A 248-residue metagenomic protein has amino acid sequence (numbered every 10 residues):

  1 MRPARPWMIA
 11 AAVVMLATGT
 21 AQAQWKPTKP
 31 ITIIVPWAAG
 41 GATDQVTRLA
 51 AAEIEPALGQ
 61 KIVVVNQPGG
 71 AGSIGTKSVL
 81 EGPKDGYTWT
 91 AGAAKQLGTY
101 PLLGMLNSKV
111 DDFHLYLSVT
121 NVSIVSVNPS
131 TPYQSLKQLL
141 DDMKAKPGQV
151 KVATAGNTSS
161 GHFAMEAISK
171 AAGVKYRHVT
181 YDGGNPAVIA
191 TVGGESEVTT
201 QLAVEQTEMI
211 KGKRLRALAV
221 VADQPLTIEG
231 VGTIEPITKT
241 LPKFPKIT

Functional and structural regions predicted by a protein language model:
G19-A23: Sec/Tat signal peptide C-region and signal peptidase I cleavage site
K29-A38, I62-V63, T88-A91, H114 (+1 more regions): Short, well-ordered beta-strand elements
I33-T47, P68-A71, A153-S160: Extracytoplasmic "Venus flytrap"
I54-P56, S78-T88, Y100-P186, T238-T248: Hinge/capping helix and adjacent helix->loop/strand transition within the periplasmic-binding protein
Q60, G82-A91, P147-V150, V174 (+2 more regions): Alpha-to-beta junction loops
Q67-G75, G156, H178-I189, L202-E205: Short helix-initiation/N-cap motifs at beta->coil->alpha
A91-Q96, G184, Q201-Q206, V221-Q224: Beta->alpha turn/N-cap motifs
Q206-T248: C-terminal lobe and pocket-closing loops of periplasmic/extracytoplasmic Venus-flytrap solute-binding proteins
